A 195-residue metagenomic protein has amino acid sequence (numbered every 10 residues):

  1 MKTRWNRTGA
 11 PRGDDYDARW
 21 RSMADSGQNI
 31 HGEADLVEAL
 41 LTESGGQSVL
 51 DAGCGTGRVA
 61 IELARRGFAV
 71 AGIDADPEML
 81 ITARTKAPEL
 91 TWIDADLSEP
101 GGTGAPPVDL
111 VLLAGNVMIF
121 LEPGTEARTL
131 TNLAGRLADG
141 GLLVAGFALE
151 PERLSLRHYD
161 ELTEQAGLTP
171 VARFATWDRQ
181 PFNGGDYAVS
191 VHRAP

Functional and structural regions predicted by a protein language model:
M1-S44: Conserved class I S-adenosyl-L-methionine
G45-G53: Conserved class I S-adenosyl-L-methionine
R58-P100: Class I SAM-dependent methyltransferase SAM/SAH-binding core
S98, G102-L110: A short acidic, Gly/Pro-enriched loop at the edge of an enzyme's catalytic core that lines a small-molecule cofactor
D109-G124: A short SAM/SAH-binding and catalytic strip from SAM-dependent methyltransferases
A127-D139: A short glycine-rich, Lys/Arg-flanked "PGG" loop and its adjoining helix->strand segment in the class I
G140-A148: Conserved beta-strand signature within the Rossmann-like core of class I S-adenosyl-L-methionine
S155, L168-P195: Class I S-adenosyl-L-methionine
